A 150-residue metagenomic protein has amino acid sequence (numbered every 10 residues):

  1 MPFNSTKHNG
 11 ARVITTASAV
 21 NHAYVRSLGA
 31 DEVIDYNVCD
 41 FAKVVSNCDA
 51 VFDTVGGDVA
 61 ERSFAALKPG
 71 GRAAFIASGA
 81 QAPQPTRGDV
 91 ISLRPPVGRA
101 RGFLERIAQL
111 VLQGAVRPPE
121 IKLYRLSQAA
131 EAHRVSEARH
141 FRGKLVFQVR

Functional and structural regions predicted by a protein language model:
M1-R150: Terminal helix/beta-alpha structural elements that buttress the NAD(P)+-binding lobe
